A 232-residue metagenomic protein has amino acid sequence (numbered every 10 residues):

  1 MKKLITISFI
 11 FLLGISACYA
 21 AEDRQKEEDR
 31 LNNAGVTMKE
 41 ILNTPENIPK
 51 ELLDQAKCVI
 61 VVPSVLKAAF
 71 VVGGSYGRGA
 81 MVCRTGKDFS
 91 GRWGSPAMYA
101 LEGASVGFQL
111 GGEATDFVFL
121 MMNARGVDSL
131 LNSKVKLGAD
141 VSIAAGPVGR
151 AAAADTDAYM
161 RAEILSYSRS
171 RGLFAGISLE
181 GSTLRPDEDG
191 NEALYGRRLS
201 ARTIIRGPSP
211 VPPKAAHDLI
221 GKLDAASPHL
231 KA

Functional and structural regions predicted by a protein language model:
L4-I15: Sec-dependent N-terminal signal peptides
A21-A232: Small-residue-enriched, tightly packed secondary-structure blocks
